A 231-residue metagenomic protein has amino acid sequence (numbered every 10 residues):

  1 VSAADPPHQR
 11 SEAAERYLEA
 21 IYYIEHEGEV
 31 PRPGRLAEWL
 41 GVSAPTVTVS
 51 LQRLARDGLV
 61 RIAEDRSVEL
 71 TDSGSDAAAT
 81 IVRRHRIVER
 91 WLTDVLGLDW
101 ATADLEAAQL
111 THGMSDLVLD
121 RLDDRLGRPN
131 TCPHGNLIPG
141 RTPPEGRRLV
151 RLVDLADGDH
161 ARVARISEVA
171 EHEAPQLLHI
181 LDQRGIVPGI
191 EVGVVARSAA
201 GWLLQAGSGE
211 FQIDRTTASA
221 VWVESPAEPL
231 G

Functional and structural regions predicted by a protein language model:
V1-V42: Extreme N-terminal segment that seeds HTH/winged-HTH DNA-binding domains in transcriptional regulators
Y17, L36, V47-D57, L181 (+1 more regions): Basic amphipathic alpha-helical segments that dock to polyanions
P33, L51, E89: Helix-turn-helix DNA-binding elements, focusing on the entry/boundary residues of the two helices that contact DNA
P45, A101: Key DNA-contact positions within bacterial/archaeal DNA-binding proteins
A55-D65: A short, conserved structural fragment
R66-H85: Basic, amphipathic "hinge/linker" alpha-helix immediately C-terminal to the N-terminal HTH DNA-binding motif
I81-V82, R90, D94-L96, D104-H112: Short amphipathic recognition helices of helix-turn-helix/homeodomain-type DNA-binding modules
T111-S219: Mid-protein regulatory/catalytic core that forms ligand/cofactor-binding pockets and protein-protein interaction
